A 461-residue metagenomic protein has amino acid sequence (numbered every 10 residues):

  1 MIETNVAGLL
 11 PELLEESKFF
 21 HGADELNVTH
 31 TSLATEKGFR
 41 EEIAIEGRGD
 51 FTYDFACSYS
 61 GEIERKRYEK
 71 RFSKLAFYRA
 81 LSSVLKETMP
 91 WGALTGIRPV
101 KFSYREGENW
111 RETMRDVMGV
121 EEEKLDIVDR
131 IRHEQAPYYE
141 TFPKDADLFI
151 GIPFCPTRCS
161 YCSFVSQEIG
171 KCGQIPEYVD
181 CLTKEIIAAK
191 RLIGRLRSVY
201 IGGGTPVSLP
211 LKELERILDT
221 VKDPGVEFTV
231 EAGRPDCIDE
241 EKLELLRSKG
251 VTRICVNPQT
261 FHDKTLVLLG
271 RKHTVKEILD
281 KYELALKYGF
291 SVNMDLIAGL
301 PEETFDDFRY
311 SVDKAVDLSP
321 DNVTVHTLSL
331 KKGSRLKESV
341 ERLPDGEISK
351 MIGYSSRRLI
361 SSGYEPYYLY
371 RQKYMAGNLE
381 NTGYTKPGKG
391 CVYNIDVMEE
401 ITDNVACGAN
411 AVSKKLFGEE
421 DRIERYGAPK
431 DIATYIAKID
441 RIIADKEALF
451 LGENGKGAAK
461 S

Functional and structural regions predicted by a protein language model:
M1-V100, R105-G107, G383, P387-S461: Radical SAM enzyme core and accessory elements
E41-I43, I150, I254-V256: Short beta-strand motif preference
V84-W91, T95, E108-F149, I193: N-terminal [4Fe-4S]-dependent radical SAM core
P143-V179: Canonical Radical SAM [4Fe-4S] cluster-binding loop centered on the CxxxCxxC motif and its immediate flanking residues
D145-D147, R197-S198, E227, N322 (+2 more regions): Beta-sheet entry/capping signal
S166-Y354: Conserved non-cysteine loop/helix-boundary elements of the Radical SAM core domain that shape
L328, Q372, N410: Histidine- and/or cysteine-centered catalytic micro-motif in compact active-site loops
G333, K337-C407: A C-terminal junction/extension of Radical SAM enzymes
